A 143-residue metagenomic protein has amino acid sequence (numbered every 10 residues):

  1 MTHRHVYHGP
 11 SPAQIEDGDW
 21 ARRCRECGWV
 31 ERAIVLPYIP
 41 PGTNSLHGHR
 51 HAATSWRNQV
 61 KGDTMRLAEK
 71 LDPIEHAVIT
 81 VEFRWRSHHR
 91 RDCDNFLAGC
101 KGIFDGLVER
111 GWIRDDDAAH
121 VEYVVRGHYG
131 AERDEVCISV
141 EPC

Functional and structural regions predicted by a protein language model:
M1-C143: Catalytic phosphate/metal-binding cores of nucleic-acid and nucleotide-processing enzymes, i.e., regions that mediate
